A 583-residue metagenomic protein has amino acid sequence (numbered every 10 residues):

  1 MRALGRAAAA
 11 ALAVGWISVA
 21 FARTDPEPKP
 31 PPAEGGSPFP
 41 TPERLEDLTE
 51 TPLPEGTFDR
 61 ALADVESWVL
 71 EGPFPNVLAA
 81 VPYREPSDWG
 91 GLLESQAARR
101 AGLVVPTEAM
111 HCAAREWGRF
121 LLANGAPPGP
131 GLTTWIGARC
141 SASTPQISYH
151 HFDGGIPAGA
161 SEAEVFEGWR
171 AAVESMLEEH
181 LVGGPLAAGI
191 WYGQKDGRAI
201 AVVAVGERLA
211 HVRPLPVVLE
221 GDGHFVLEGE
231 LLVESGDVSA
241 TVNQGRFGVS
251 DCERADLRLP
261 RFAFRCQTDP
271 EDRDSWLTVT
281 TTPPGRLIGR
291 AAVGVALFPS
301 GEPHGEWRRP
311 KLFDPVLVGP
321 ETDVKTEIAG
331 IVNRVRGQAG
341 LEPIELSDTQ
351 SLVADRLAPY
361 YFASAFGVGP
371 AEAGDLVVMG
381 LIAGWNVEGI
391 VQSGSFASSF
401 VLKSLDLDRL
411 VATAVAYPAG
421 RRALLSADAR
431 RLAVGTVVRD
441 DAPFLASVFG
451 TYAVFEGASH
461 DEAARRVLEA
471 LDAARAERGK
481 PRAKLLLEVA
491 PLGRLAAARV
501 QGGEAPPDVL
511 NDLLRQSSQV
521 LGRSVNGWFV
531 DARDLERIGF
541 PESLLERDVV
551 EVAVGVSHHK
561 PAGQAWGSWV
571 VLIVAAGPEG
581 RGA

Functional and structural regions predicted by a protein language model:
M1-A8: Bacterial N-terminal signal peptides that target proteins for export
A9-W16: Bacterial N-terminal signal peptides
V19-F21: Sec/Tat signal peptide C-region and signal peptidase I cleavage site
R23-A583: Functional surface patches built around histidine and acidic residues
